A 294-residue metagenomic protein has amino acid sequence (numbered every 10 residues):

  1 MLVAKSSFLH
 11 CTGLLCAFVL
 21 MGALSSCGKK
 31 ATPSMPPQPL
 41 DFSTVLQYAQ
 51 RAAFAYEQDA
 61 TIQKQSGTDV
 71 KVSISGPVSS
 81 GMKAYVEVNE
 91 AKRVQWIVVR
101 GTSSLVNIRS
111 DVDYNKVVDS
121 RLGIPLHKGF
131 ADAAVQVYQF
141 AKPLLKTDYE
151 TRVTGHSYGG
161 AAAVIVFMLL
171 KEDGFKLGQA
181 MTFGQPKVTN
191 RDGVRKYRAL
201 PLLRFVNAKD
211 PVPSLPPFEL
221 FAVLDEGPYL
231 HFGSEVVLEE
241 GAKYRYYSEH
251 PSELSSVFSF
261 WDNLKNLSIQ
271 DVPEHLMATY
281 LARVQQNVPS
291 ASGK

Functional and structural regions predicted by a protein language model:
L2-L14: Bacterial N-terminal signal peptides that target proteins for export
L14-L20: Hydrophobic helical h-region of N-terminal Sec-dependent signal peptides in bacterial secretory/periplasmic proteins
A23-S26: C-terminal motif of bacterial Sec signal peptides marking the signal peptidase cleavage site
G28-T154, Y158-K294: Non-catalytic, mobile gating and regulatory segments of ester bond hydrolases
